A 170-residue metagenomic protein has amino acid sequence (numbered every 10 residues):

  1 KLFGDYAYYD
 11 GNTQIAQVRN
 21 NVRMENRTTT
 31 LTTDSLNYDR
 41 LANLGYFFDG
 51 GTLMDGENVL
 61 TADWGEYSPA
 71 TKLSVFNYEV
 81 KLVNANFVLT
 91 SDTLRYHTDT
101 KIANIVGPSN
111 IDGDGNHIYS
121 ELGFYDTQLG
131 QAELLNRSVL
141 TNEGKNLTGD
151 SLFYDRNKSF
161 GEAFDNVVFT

Functional and structural regions predicted by a protein language model:
K1-T170: Structural signature for solvent-exposed beta-strand/loop edge elements and short helix-capping sites, enriched
